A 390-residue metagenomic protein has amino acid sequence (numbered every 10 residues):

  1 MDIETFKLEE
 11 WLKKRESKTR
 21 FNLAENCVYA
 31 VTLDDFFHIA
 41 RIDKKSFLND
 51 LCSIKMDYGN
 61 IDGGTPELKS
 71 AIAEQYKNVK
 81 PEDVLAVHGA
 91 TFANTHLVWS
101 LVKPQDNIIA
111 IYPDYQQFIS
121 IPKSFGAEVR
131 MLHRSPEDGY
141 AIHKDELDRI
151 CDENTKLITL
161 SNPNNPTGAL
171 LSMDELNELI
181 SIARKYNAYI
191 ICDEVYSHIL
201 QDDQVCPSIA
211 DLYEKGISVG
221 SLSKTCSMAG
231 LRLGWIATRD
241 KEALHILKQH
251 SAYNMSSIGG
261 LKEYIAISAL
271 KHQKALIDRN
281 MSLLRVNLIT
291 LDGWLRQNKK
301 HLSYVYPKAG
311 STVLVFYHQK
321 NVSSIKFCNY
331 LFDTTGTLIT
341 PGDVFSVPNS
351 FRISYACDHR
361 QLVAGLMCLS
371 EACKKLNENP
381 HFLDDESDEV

Functional and structural regions predicted by a protein language model:
M1-G89, K271, L376, V390: N-terminal small-domain helix-loop-helix segment of the aminotransferase-like
K45, E74, S100-L160, S181: PLP-dependent aminotransferase-like
N78, I109, D148, Y330-I339 (+1 more regions): PLP-dependent enzyme catalytic core of the Aspartate aminotransferase-like
P136-Q204: Active-site phosphate-binding strand-loop segment of PLP-dependent enzymes
D211-H245: Active-site PLP attachment segment
T238, E242-L261: Active-site C-terminal subdomain of aminotransferase-like
L244-S251, A269-G293: Structural signature of PLP-dependent enzymes
I267, L284-D292, Y304-Y317: Conserved glycine-rich beta-strand-loop-beta hairpin in the small C-terminal domain of fold type I
